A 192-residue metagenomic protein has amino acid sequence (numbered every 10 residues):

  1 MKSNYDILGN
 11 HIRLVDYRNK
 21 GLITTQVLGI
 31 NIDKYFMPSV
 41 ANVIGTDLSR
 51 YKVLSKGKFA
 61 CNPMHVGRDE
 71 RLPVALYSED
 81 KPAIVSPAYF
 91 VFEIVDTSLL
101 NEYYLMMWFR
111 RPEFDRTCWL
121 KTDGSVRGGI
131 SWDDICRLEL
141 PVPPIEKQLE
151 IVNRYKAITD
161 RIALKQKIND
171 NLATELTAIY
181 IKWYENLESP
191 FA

Functional and structural regions predicted by a protein language model:
M1-N19, R137, P141-A192: Non-catalytic DNA-recognition/assembly elements of restriction-modification systems
N4-N62: Sequence-specific dsDNA recognition surfaces
H11, N101-D133: Short, positively charged
T24, V40, I44, E70-P73 (+4 more regions): Glycine-rich, flexible loop/turn motifs
F36-M37, I84-V85, N101, D134 (+1 more regions): N-terminal alpha-helical segment
K56, A60-R110: A short beta-sheet element
V74-Y77, M106, L120-K121, N153-Y155 (+1 more regions): "Short basic amphipathic alpha-helical interaction patches in structured regions
P82-A88, D123-V152: A short glycine-rich beta-alpha junction/loop motif
